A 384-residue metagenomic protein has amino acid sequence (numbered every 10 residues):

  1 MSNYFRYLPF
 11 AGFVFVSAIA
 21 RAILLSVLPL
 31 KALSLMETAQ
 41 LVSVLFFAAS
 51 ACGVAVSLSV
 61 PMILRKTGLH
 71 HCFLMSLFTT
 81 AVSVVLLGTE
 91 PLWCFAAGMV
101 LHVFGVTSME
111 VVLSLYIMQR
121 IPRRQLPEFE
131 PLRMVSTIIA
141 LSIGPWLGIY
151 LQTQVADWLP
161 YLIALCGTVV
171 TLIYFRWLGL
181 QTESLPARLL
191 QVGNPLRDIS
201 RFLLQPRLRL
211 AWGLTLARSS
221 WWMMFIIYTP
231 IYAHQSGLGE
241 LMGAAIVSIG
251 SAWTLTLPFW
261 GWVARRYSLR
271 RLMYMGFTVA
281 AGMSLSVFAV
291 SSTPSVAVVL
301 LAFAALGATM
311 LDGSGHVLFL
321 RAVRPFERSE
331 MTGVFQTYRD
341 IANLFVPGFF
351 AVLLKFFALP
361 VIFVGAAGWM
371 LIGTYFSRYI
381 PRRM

Functional and structural regions predicted by a protein language model:
M1-S50, R207-I246: Helix-loop boundary and gating motifs at the non-cytosolic
M1-Y4, L180-G213: Juxtamembrane intracellular "pre-TM" segments in multi-pass secondary transporters
A39-Q40, R123-R133, E240, V323-F335: Loop-to-transmembrane helix entry/capping segments in MFS-fold secondary transporters and related SLC/MFSD carriers
V56-G68, Q152, T256-L269, L354: Helix-to-loop junctions at the C-terminal end of transmembrane segments in multipass secondary transporters
H71-V85, L165, R271-S286: Structural signature of the two symmetry-related core transmembrane helices
V100-T137: Cytoplasmic helix-loop-helix junction between adjacent transmembrane helices in 12-TM secondary transporters
L159-R176, F363-R378: Symmetry-related core transmembrane helices of the 12-TM Major Facilitator Superfamily/SLC fold
F326-K355: A late C-terminal transmembrane helix in Major Facilitator Superfamily
